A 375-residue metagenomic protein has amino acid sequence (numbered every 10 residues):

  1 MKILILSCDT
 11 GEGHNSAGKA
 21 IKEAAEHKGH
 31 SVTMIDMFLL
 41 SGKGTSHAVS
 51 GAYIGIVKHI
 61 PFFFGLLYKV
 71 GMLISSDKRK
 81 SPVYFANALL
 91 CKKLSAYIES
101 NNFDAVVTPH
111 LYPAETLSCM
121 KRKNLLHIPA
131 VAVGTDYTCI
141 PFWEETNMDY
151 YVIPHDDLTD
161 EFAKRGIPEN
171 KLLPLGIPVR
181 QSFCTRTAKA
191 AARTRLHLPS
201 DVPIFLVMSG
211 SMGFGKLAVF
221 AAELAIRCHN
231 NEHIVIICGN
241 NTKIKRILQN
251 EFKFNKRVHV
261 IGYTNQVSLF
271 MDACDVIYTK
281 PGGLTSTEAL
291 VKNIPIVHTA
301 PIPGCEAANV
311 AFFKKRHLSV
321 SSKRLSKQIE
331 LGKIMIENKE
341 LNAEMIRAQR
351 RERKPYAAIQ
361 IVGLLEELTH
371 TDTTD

Functional and structural regions predicted by a protein language model:
E12, K69-G166, K171-P174: Active-site and donor-binding regions of nucleotide-sugar-utilizing enzymes
A20-S95: Conserved N-terminal ligand/cofactor-binding loop architecture of enzyme catalytic domains
D149-I204, M208-S211: A nucleotide-sugar donor-handling region in carbohydrate enzymes
P199-C274: Donor-nucleotide binding loops and adjacent catalytic segments primarily of GT-B fold Leloir glycosyltransferases
D272-G282: Acidic donor-binding loop of glycosyltransferase active sites
K314-E340: C-terminal "capping" alpha-helix adjacent to the active site of nucleotide-linked donor transferases in cell-envelope
L341-P355: A short, well-ordered alpha-helix in the C-terminal region of glycosyltransferases
K354-D375: C-terminal alpha-helical cap of glycosyltransferases
